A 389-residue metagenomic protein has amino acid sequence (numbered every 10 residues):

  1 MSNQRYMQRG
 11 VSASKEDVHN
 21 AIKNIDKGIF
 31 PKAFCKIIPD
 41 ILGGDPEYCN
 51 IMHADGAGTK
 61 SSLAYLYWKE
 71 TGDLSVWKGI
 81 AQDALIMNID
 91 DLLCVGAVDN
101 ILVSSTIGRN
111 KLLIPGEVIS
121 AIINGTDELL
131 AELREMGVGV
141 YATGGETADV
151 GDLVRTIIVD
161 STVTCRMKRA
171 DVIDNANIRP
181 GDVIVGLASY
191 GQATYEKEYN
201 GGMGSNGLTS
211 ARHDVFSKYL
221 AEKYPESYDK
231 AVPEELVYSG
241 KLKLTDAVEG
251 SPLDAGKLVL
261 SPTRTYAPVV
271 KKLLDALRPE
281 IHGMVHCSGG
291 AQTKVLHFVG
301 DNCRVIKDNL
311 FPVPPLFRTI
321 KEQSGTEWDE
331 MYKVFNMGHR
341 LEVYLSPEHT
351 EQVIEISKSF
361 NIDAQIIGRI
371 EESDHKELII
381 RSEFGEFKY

Functional and structural regions predicted by a protein language model:
M1-Y389: Helix-biased detector of long, well-ordered alpha-helical tracts
